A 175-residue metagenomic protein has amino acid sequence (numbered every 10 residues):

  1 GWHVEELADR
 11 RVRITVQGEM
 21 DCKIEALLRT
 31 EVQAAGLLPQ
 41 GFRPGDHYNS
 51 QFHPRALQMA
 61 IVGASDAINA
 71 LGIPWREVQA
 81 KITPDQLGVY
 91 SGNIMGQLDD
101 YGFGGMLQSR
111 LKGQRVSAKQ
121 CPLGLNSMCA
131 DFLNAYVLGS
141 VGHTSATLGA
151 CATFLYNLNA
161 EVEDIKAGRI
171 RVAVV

Functional and structural regions predicted by a protein language model:
G1-S91: Conserved active-site "lid/cap" helical segment
Q17-Q58, Q97-A160: Conserved catalytic cysteine-centered active-site region of acyl-thioester-dependent Claisen-condensing enzymes
G63-D66, A160, V172: Residues within well-formed alpha-helices
W75, G96-Q97: Amphipathic alpha-helical interaction segments
E77, G142-H143, V174: A generic structural-conservation signal
Y90-G92, L148, A173-V175: Short beta-strand segments
V162-K166: Short, well-ordered alpha-helical packing segments
A167-R171: Short, high-confidence coil segments that cap the C-terminus of an alpha-helix and link into the following beta-strand
